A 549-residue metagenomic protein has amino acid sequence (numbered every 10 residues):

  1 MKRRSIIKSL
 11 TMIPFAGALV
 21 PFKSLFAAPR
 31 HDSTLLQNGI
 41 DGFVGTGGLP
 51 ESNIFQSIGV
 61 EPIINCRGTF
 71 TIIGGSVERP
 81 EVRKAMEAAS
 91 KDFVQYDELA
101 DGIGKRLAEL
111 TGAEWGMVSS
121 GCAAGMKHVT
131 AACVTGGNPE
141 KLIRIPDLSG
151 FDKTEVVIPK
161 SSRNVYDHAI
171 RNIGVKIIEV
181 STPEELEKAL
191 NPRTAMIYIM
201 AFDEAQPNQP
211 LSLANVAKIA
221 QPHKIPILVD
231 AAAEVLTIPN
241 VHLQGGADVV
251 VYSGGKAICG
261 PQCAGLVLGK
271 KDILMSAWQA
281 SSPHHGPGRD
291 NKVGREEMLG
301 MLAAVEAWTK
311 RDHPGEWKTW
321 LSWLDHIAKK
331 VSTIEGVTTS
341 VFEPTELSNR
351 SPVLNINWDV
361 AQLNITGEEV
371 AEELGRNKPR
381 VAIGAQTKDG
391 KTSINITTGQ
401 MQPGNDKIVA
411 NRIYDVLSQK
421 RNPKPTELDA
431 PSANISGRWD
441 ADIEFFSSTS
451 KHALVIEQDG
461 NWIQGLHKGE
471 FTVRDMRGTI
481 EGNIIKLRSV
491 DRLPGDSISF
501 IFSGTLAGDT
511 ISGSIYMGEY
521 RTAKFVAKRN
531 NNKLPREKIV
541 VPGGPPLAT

Functional and structural regions predicted by a protein language model:
M1-K2: N-terminal secretory signal peptides
S5-A28: N-terminal export signals
S9-L10, P14, H31-V77, G104-W115 (+6 more regions): Conserved PLP-enzyme active-site core in the AAT-like
I54, S332-S418: Conserved C-terminal alpha-helix-loop-beta "cap" of PLP-dependent enzymes that closes/shapes the active-site mouth
P62-I72, R83-A89, S351-V353: Generic N-terminal amphipathic, Lys/Arg-enriched alpha-helix
I72, S76-V77, R83-K84, K91-V94 (+2 more regions): Metallocofactor- and cofactor-centric catalytic cores in central/energy metabolism, strongly enriched
Y96-D101, W115-G116, G288-K292, R311-W320 (+3 more regions): Flexible, glycine/charged-enriched surface loops at secondary-structure junctions
A430-F525, K533, E537-T549: Central antiparallel beta-sheet cores of small beta-barrel/beta-sandwich binding domains
